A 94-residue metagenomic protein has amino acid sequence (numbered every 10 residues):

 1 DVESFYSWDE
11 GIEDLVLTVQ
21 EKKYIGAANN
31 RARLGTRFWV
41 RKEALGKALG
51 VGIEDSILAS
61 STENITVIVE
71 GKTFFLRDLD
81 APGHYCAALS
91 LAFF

Functional and structural regions predicted by a protein language model:
V2-F94: Core catalytic alpha/beta fold that binds nucleotide/phospho-ligands
